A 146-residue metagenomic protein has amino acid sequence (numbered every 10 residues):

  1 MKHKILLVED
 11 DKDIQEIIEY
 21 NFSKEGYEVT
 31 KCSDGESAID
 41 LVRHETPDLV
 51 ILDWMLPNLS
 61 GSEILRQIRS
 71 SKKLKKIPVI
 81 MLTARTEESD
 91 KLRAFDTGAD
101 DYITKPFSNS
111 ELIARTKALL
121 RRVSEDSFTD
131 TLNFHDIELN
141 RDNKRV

Functional and structural regions predicted by a protein language model:
H3-K4, A118-V146: Short, Lys/Arg-enriched segments at the junction into DNA-binding effector domains of transcriptional regulators
E9: Conserved acidic carboxylate
Q15, P57, K75, E87 (+1 more regions): The feature encodes the CheY-like receiver
E16-K24: Charged docking surfaces used in two-component/phosphorelay signaling
G26-D34, L41: Short hydrophobic/Thr-rich beta-strand motif most characteristic of the beta2 strand and flanking loop of CheY-like
D53, T83: Active-site residues of response regulator receiver
